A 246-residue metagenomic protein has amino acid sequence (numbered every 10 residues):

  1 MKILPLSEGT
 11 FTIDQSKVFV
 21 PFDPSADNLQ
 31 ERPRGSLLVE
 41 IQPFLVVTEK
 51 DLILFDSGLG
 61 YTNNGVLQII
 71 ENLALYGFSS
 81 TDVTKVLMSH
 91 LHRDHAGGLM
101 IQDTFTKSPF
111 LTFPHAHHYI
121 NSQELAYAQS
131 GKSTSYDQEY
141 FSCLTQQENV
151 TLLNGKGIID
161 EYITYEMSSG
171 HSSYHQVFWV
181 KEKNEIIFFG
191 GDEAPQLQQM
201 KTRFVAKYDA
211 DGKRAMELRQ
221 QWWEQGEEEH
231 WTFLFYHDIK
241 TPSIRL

Functional and structural regions predicted by a protein language model:
M1-K50, Q221: Zn-dependent metallo-beta-lactamase
K2-E8, P43-V47, I53, N154-K183: Core dinuclear metal-dependent hydrolase active-site scaffold
I3, V46, D56, V83 (+7 more regions): Divalent metal-coordination and catalytic microenvironments
E8-T10, S57-G60, L91, E124 (+3 more regions): Active-site metal-binding loops of divalent metal-dependent hydrolases
N28-R34, T106-K107, Y165-E166: Short, P/G- and charge-enriched loop/turn segments at secondary-structure junctions
L52, G58-Q146: Active-site HxH/HxHxD metal-binding segment of metal-dependent hydrolases
A74, L111-M167, S172, R214-H230: Metallo-beta-lactamase
G157, M167, S173-R245: Metallo-beta-lactamase
